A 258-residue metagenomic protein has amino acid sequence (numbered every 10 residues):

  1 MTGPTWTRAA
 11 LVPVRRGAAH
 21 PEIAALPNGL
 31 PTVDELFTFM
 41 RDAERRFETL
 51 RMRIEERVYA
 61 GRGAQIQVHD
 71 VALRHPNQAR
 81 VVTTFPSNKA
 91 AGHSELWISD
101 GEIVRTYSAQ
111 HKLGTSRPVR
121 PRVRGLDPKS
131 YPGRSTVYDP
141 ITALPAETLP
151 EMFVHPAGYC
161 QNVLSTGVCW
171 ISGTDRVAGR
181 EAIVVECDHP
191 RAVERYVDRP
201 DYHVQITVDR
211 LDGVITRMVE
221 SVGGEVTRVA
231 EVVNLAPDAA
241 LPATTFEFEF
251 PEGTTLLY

Functional and structural regions predicted by a protein language model:
T2-L30, A109-V119, R124-L126, Y131 (+5 more regions): Non-transmembrane domains of secretory- and envelope-associated proteins
T2-V119, V184, Y196, H203: N-terminal mature ectodomain segment of secretory-pathway/periplasmic proteins
L36-A43, H155-G158, I171-T174, T216-S221: Intrinsically disordered, low-complexity boundary segments flanking structured domains
M52-E55, F153-P156, E186-R191: Short Pro/Gly-enriched beta-strand edge/turn motifs at strand-loop
S94-I103, Y131-Y138, L257-Y258: Short secondary-structure transition/capping segments
G125-V177: Solvent-exposed helix/loop surface patches that form functional interfaces
